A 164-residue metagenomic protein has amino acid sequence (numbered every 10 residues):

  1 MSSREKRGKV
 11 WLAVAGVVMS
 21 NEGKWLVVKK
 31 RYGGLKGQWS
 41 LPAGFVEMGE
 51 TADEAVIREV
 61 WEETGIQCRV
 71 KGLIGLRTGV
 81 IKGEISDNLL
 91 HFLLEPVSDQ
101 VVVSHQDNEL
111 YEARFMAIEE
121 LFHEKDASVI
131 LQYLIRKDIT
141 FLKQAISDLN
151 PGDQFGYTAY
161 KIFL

Functional and structural regions predicted by a protein language model:
M1-W25, P42: Conserved N-terminal beta-strand and adjoining loop/helix that marks the start of the Nudix/MutT-like hydrolase domain
S3-R4, I74-V80: Short, solvent-exposed loop/turn elements at beta->coil junctions and helix N-caps that rim active or binding pockets
G16, L73, F92-L94: A structural signal for short, well-ordered beta-strand segments
M19-K24, G34-L35, E47, L94-V101: Short, charged/polar surface micro-motifs in flexible loops or helix N-caps
K24-E62, Y160-F163: Conserved Nudix-box catalytic region and its N-terminal flanking loop in Nudix hydrolases and closely related
Q67-G75: A short coil-to-beta-strand element that immediately follows conserved catalytic motifs
G79-V102, R114-I118, Y133-D138: Active-site-adjacent beta-strand/loop module that shapes the phosphate/pyrophosphate-binding cleft
N108-L164: Nudix hydrolase/Nudix homology domain
